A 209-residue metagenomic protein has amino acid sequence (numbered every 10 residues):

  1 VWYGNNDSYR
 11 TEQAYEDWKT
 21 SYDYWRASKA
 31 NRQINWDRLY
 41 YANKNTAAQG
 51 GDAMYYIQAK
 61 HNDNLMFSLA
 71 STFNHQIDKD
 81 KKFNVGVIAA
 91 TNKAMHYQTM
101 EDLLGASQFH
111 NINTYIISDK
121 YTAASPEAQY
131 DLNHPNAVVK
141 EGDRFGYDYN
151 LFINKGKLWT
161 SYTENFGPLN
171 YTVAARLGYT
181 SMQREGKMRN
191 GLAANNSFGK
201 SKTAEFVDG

Functional and structural regions predicted by a protein language model:
V1-K93: Outer-membrane beta-barrel domain signature, strongest for Gram-negative TonB-dependent receptors and also present
Y56, K82-G209: Signature of Gram-negative outer-membrane beta-barrel scaffolds
